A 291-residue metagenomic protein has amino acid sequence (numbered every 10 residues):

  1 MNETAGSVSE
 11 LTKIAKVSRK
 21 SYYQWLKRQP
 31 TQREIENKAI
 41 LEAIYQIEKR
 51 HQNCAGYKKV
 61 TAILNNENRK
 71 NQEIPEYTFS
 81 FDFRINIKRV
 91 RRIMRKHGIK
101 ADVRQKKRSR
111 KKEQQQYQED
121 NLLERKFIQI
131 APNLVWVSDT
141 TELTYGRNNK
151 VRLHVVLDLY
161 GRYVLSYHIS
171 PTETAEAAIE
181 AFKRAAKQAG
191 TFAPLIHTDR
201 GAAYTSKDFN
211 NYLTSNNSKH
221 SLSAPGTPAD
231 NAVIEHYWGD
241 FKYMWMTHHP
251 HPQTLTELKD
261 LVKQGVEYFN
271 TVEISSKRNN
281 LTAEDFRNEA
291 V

Functional and structural regions predicted by a protein language model:
M1-L11, A15: Double-stranded DNA-binding cores of transcription factors and transposases
A5-S7, A55, I85, Q253: Residue-level signal for the short linker/turn that defines the boundary of a DNA-recognition helix
L11-T12, Y22, I44, V60 (+15 more regions): Mobile genetic element proteins and their domesticated derivatives, centered on retroelements and DNA transposons
R19-P132, T227, T282-V291: Basic, flexible linker segments flanking DNA-binding modules in nucleic acid-interacting mobile-element proteins
P30, T214-S218, D240-V291: C-terminal domain-tail junction helix/linker
I35, K112-E113, T198-R200, S206-N210 (+3 more regions): RNase H-like two-metal-ion nuclease catalytic core shared by retroviral integrases and related mobile-element nucleases
Q129-L165, P171-E173: An active-site-proximal beta-strand-loop segment
N149, Y167-A189: Active-site beta-loop-alpha junctions of metal-dependent nucleic acid enzymes, especially the RNase H-like/DDE
